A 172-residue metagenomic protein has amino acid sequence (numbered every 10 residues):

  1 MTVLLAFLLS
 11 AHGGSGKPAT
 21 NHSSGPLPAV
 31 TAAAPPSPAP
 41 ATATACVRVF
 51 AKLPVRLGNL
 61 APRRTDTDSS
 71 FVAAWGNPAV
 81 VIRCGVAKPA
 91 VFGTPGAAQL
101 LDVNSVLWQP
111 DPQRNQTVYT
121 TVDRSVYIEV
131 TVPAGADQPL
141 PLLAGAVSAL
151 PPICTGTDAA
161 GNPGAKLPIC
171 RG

Functional and structural regions predicted by a protein language model:
M1-L8: Hydrophobic membrane-insertion alpha-helices, especially the h-region of bacterial N-terminal signal peptides
T2, T20, T31, T42-T44 (+5 more regions): Residue-identity detector for threonine
L9, S15-A79, V86, R171: Extracytoplasmic low-complexity, Pro/Thr/Ser/Ala/Gly-rich segments that lie immediately after a secretion/anchoring
G85-G172: Extracytosolic low-complexity repeat regions of secreted or lipid-anchored proteins
